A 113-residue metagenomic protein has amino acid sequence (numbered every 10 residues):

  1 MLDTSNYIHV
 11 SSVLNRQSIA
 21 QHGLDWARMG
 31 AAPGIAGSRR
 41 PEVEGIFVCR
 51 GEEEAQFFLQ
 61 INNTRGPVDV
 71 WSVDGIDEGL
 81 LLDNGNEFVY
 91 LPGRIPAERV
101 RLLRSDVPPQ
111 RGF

Functional and structural regions predicted by a protein language model:
M1-Y7, S11-I46, R50-F113: Conserved NAD+-utilizing ADP-ribose enzyme module
